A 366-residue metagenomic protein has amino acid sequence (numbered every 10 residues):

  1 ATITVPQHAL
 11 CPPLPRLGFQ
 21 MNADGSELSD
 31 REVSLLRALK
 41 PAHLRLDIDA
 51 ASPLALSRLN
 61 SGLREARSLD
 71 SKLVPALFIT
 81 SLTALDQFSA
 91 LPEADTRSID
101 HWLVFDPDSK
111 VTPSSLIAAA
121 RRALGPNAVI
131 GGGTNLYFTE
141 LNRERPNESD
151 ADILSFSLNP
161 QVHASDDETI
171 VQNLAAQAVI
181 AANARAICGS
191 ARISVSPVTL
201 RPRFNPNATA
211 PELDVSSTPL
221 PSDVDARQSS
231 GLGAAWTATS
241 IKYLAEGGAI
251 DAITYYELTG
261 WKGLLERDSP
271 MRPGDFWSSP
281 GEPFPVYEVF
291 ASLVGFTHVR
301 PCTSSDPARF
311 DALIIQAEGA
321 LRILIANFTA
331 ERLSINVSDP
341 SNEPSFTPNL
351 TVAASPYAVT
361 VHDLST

Functional and structural regions predicted by a protein language model:
P15-M21, A42-L46, S71-L77, D100-V104 (+4 more regions): Hydrophobic faces of well-ordered beta-strands that scaffold small-molecule active sites in alpha/beta enzyme cores
L17-G18, N22-P53, R58, E65-V74: Catalytic domains of carbohydrate-active enzymes, especially glycoside hydrolases
D24-A38, R58, T83-A94, F138-P146 (+1 more regions): Short, acidic/polar
L69, A123-P126, A182-I193, T239-A252 (+1 more regions): A structural motif corresponding to the C-terminal end of an alpha-helix and its immediate exit/capping segment
A84-D86, D106-G231: Noncatalytic carbohydrate-binding groove/subsite architecture in carbohydrate-active enzymes
S196-P285, S304-S305: Aromatic/acidic polysaccharide-binding cleft in carbohydrate-active enzymes
S305-P340: Carbohydrate-binding surface patches
L350-T366: C-terminal beta-strand-rich structural cap/linker in extracellular carbohydrate-active enzymes
